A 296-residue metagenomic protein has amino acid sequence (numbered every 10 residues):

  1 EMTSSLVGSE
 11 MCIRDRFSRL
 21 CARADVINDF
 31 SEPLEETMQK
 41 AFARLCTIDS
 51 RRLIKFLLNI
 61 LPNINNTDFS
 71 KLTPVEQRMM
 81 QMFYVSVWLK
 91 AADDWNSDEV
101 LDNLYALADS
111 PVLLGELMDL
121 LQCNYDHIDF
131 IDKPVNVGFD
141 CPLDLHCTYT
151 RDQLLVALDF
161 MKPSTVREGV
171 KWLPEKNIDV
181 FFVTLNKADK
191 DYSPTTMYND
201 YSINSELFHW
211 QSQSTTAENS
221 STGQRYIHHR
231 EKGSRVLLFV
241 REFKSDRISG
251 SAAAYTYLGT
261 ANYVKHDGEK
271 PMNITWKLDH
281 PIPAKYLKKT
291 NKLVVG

Functional and structural regions predicted by a protein language model:
E1-G8, C12: Single conserved hydrophobic/aromatic residue that forms the stacking wall/gate of nucleotide- or nucleobase-binding
F17, R23-G115: Long, leucine/valine-rich, helix-dominated scaffolding and oligomerization segments
R19-T47, R51, L143-A254: Acidic, glycine-rich low-complexity segments with interspersed aromatic residues
N28, N59, N63-N66, N96 (+12 more regions): Detector for Asparagine
Q77-V180, N186-K187: Charge-dense, extended regions
R247-G296: Compact mixed alphabeta submodule
